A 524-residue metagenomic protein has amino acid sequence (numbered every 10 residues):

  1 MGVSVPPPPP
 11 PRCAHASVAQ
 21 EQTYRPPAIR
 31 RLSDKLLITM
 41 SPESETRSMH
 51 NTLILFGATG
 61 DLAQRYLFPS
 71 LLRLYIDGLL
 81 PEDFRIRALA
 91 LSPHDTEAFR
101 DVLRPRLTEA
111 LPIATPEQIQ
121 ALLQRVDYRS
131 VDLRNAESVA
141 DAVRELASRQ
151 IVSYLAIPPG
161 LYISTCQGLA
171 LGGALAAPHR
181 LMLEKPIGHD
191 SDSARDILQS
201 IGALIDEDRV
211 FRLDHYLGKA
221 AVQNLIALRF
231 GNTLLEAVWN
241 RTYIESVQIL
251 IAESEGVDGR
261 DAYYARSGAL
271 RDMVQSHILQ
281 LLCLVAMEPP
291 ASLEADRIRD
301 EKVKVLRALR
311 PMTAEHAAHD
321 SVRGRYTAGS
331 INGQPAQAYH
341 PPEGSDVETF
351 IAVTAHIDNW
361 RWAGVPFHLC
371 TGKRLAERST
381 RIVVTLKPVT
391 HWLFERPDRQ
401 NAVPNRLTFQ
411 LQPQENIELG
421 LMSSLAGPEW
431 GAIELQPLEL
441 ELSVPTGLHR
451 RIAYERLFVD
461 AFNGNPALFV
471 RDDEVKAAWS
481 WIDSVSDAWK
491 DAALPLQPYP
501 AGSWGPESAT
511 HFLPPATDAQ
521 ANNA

Functional and structural regions predicted by a protein language model:
V3-V5, S17-E21: Short, positively charged low-complexity motifs
P7-P10: Intrinsically disordered, low-complexity proline-rich regions
A19, L32-L36: Intrinsically disordered, low-complexity segments enriched in serine/proline and basic residues
K35-M182, I187-A524: Secretory/organelle targeting and membrane-embedding segments
